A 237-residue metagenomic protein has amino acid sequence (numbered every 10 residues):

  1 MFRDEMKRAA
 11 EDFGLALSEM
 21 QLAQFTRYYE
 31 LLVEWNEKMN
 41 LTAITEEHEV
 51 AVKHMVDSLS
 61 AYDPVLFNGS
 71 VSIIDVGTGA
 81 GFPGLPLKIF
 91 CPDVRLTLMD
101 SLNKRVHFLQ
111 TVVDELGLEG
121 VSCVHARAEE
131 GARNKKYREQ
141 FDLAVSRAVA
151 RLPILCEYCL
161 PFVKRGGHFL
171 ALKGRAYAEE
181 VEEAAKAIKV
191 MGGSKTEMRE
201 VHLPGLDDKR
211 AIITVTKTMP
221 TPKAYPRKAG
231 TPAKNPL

Functional and structural regions predicted by a protein language model:
M1-S70, I74, K104-V121: Class I SAM-dependent transferase core
L32, L87, K173, V215: Residue-level signal for inorganic ion chemistry
L59-A150, C156: Conserved SAM/SAH cofactor-binding pocket of Class I
C91, V163-R165: Helix-to-beta-strand junctions that scaffold the AdoMet/dcAdoMet cofactor pocket in Class I SAM-dependent enzymes
R105-H107, Y177, V181: Short alpha-helix immediately C-terminal to the canonical SAM-binding loop
E129, G174-A178, L203: Short "lid" loop at the C-terminus of a central beta-strand within the Rossmann-like core of SAM-dependent
G166-A176: Conserved beta-strand signature within the Rossmann-like core of class I S-adenosyl-L-methionine
E182-L237: SAM/dcSAM-binding transferase cores
